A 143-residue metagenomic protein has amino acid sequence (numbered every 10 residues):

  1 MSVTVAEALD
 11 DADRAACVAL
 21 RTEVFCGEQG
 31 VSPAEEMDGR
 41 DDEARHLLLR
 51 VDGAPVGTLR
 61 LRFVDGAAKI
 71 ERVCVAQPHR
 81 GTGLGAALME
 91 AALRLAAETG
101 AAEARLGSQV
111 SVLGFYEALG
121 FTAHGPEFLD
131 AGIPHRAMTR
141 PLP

Functional and structural regions predicted by a protein language model:
M1-D11: Conserved N-terminal entry element of GNAT/NAT acetyltransferase domains
R21, Y116, F121: Conserved active-site tyrosine of GNAT-family acetyltransferases
T22-D52: Active-site rim helix/loop that mediates acceptor-substrate recognition in acyltransferases
L48, A54-R62, K69-C74: Conserved beta-strand in the GNAT
F63-E71, R80-G81, D130-A131: A conserved beta-turn-beta hairpin within the catalytic core of GNAT-like acetyltransferases that forms part
V75, G81-R94: Conserved acetyl-CoA-binding loop-helix of GNAT-fold acetyltransferases
M89, A96-Q109: Conserved GNAT acetyl-CoA-binding A-motif
Q109-V110, L129-P143: C-terminal "cap" of GNAT-fold acetyltransferases
